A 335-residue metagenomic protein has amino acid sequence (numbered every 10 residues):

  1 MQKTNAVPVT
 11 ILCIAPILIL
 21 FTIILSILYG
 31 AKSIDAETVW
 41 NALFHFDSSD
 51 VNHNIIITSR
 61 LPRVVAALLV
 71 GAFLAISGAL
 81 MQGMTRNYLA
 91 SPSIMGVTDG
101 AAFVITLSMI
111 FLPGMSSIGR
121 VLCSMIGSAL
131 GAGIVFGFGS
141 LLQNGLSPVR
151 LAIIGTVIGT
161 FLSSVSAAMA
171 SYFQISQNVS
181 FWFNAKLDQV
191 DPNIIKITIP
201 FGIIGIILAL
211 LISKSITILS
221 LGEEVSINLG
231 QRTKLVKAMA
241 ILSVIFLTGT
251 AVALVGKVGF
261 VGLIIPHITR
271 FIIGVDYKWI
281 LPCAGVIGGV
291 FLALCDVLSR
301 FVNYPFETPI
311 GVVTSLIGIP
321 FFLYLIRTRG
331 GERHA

Functional and structural regions predicted by a protein language model:
M1-A335: Alpha-helical transmembrane segments in inner-membrane proteins
